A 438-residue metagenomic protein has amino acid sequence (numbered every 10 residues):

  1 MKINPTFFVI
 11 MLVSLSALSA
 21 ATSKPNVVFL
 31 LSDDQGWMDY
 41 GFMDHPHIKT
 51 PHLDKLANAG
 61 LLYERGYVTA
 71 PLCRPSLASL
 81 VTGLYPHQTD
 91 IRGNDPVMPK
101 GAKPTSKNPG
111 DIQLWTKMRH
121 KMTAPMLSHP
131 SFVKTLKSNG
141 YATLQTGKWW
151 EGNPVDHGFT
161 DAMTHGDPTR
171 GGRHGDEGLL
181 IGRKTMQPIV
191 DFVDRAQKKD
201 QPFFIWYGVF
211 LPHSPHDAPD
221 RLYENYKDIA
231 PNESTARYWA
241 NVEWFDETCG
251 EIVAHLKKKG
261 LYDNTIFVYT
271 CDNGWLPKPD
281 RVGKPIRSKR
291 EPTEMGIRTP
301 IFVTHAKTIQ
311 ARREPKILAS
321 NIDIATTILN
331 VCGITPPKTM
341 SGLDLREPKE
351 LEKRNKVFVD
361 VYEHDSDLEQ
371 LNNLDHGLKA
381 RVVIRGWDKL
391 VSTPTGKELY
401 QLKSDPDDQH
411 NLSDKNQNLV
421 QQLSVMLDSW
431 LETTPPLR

Functional and structural regions predicted by a protein language model:
T22-P25, S32, L62, N94-D95 (+8 more regions): Long, internal low-complexity/basic segments
V27-V28, D33, L136, K148 (+5 more regions): A short aromatic-rich beta-strand->coil structural motif
F29, W37-P130, Y141, P154-P168: Active-site segment of extracytoplasmic enzymes that catalyze sulfate/phosphate-ester chemistry
H45-T50, Y67-L72, V97-M98, M122-P130 (+7 more regions): A short beta-strand-to-alpha-helix junction
I48, H255-Q310, S320: Histidine-centered active-site microenvironments of extracellular/periplasmic hydrolases and transferases
M186-V193, E224-T265, T308, V331 (+2 more regions): A long, amphipathic alpha-helix that forms part of the scaffold/cap immediately adjacent to metal-dependent active
I189-Y238, N273-I286, N418: Active-site His/acidic residue clusters
W275-D280, R287-K289, I309-Q310, I317 (+3 more regions): C-terminal cap/loop subdomain of S1 sulfatases and analogous C-terminal strand-loop tails that border
